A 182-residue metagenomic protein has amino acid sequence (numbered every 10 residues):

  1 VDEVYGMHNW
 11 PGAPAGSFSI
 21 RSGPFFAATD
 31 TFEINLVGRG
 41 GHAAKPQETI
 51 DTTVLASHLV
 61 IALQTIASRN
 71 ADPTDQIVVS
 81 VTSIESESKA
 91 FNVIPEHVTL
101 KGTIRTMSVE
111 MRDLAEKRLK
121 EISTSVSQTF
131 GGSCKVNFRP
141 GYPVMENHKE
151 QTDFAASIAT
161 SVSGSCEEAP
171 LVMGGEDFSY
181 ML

Functional and structural regions predicted by a protein language model:
V1-P95, G175-E176: Histidine/acidic-residue-rich, glycine-tolerant segments that coordinate divalent metal ions
V54-L182: Metal-dependent amide/peptide-bond hydrolase catalytic core, centered on the "pita-bread" metallohydrolase fold
